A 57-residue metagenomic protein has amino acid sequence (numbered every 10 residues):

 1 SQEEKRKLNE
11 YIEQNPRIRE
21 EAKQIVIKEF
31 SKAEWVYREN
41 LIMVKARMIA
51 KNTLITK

Functional and structural regions predicted by a protein language model:
S1-E34, R38-T53: Amphipathic alpha-helical segments in structured regions that serve as interaction surfaces
T56-K57: Short acidic DE-rich linear segments
